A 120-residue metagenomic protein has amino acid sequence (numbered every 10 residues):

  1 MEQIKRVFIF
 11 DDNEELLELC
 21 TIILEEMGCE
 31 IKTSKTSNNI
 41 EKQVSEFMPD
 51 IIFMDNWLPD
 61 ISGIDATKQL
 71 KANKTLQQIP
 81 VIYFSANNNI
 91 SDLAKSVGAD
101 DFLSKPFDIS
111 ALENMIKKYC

Functional and structural regions predicted by a protein language model:
M1-R6, S110-C120: Non-catalytic signal-transmission and effector/linker regions of two-component phosphorelay proteins
E14-K32: Two-component/phosphorelay signaling modules centered on CheY-like receiver
L17, P59, Q77: The feature encodes the CheY-like receiver
T33-I51: Acidic, metal-coordinating helix/loop segments flanking the phosphotransfer/catalytic sites of two-component signaling
K35-T36, S62-K68: Acidic catalytic/metal-coordinating carboxylates
D55: Active-site residues of response regulator receiver
D65, N87-S104, A111-N114: Alpha4 helix (beta4-alpha4-beta5 surface) of REC/receiver domains from two-component response regulators
I82-F84: Hydrophobic/aromatic residues positioned on beta-strands within the core alpha/beta folds
